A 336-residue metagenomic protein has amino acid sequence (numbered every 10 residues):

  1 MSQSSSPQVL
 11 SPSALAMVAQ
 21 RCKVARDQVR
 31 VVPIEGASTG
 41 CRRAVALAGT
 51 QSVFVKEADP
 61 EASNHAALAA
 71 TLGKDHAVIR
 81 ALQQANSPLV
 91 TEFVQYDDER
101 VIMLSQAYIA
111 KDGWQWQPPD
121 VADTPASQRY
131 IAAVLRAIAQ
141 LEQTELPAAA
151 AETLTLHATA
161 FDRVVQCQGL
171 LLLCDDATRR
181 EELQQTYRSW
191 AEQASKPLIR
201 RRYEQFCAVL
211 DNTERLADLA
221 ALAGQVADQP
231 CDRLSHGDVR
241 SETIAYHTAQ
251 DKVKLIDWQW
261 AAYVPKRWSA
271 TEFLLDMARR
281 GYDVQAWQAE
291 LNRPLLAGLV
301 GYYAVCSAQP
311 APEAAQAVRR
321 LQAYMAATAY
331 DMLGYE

Functional and structural regions predicted by a protein language model:
M1-V32: Juxta-kinase regulatory segment immediately upstream of eukaryotic protein kinase catalytic domains
I34-G49, V53-V55, E214-W268: Active-site acidic catalytic loop and adjacent metal/ATP-binding pocket of ATP-dependent phosphoryl transfer enzymes
A37-G40, D98-I102: Short acidic/glycine-enriched loop/turn segments that link adjacent beta-strands
F54-Y96, V121-A137, W268, M277: A conserved alpha-helical element in kinase catalytic cores
M103-D112: Short pocket-lining segment of the protein kinase catalytic domain that shapes the ATP-binding cleft
W114-A160, V164-Q168, Q225: Conserved kinase catalytic-core helix
A139, E152-G224: Active-site catalytic-loop/activation-segment of kinase and kinase-like phosphoryl-transfer enzymes
W260, K266-L333: Active-site activation/catalytic loop segments of kinase-like enzymes and analogous catalytic loops in related
